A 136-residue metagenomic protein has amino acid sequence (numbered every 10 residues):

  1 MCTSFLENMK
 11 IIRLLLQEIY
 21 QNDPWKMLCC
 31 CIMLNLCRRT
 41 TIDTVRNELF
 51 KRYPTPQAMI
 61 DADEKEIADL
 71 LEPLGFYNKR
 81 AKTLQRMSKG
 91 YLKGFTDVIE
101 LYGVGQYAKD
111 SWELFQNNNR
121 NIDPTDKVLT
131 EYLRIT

Functional and structural regions predicted by a protein language model:
M1-C2: Mixed-charge, low-complexity intrinsically disordered regions
F5-L6: Cross-kingdom eukaryotic intrinsically disordered, low-complexity regulatory regions of nuclear proteins
I11-T136: Catalytic cores of DNA base-excision repair glycosylases
